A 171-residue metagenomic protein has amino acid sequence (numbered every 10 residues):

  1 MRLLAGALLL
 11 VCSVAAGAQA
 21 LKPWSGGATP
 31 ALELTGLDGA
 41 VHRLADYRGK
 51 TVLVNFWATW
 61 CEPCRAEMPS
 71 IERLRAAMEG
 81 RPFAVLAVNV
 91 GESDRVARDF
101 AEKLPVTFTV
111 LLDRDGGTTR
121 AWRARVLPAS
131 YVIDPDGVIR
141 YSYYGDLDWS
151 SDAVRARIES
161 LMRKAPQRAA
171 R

Functional and structural regions predicted by a protein language model:
M1-A7: Sec-dependent signal peptide recognition, specifically the positively charged N-region followed immediately by
C12-A15: N-terminal signal peptide c-region/cleavage motif recognized by signal peptidases
A18-L44: N-terminal "domain-start" segment that seeds a small globular fold
A45-E62: Short active-site neighborhood of thiol/selenol oxidoreductases, capturing the structured segment around
V52, P82-A84, T109: Structural signature of beta-strand start/N-cap positions in the alpha/beta core of ABC transporter nucleotide-binding
R65-L104, R114-A121: Structural microenvironment flanking redox-active thiols in thiol-disulfide oxidoreductases
D99-T107, D113-E159: Thiol/disulfide oxidoreductase modules built on the thioredoxin-like
K164-R171: Non-globular targeting/processing and membrane-anchoring segments
